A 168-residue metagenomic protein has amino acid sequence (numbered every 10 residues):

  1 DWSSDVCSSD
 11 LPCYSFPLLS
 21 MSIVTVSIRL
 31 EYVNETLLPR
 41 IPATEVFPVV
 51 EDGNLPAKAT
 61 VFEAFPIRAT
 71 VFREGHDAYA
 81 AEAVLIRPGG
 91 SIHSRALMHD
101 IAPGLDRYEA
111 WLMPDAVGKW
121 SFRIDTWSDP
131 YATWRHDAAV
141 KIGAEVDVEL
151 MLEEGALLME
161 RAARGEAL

Functional and structural regions predicted by a protein language model:
D1-S8: Short, small-residue-biased leader/transition segments that mark boundaries at the very start of proteins
L18-L19: Leucine-biased recognition of intrinsically disordered, low-complexity hydrophobic segments
I23-E74, D137-A167: Non-catalytic, glycine-rich low-complexity segments
E74, A78-M113, D137: Aromatic-rich carbohydrate-binding modules that target alpha-glucans
H99-L152, M159, A163: Extended acidic/polar, glycine-enriched regions that form or flank non-catalytic beta-rich accessory modules
